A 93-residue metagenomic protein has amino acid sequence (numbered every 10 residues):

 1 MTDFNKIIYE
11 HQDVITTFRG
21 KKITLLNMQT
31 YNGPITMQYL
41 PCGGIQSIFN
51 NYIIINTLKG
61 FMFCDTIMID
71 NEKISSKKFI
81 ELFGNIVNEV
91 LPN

Functional and structural regions predicted by a protein language model:
M1-N93: An anion-binding loop in the catalytic cleft
